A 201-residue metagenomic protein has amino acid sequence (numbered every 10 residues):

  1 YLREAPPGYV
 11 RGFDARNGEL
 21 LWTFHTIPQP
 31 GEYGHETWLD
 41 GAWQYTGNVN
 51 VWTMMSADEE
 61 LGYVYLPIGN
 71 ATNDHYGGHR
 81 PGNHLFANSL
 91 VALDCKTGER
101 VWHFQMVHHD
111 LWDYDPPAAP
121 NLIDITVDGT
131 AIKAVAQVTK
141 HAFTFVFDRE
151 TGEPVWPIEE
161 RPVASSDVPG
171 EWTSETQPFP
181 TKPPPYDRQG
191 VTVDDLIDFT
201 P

Functional and structural regions predicted by a protein language model:
Y1-P201: Beta-sheet-rich non-transmembrane sensory/scaffold domains
